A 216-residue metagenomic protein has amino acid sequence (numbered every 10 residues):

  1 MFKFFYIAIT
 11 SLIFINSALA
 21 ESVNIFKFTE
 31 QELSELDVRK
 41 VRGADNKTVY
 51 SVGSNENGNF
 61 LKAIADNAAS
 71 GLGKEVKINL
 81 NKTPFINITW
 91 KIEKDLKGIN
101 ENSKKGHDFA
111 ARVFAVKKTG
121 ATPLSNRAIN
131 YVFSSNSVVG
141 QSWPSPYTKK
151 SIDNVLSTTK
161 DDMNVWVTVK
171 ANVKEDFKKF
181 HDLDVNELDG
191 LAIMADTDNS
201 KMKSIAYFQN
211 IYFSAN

Functional and structural regions predicted by a protein language model:
F4-F14: Sec-dependent N-terminal signal peptides
A20-G43: Extracellular carbohydrate-recognition regions
Y50-G71: Short carbohydrate-recognition loop motifs
E75-I86, K160-M163, D184: Extracellular/lumenal carbohydrate-interaction signature centered on repeated Trp-anchored short motifs
N79-K97, A171, I211: Extra-cytoplasmic beta-strand recognition segments
E93-D162, M202-Y207: Extracellular ligand-binding interfaces
D108-V113, K149-K150, V155-T159, M163-K203: Extracellular beta-strand ligand-recognition surfaces/modules
L191, Q209-F213: Extracellular beta-strand elements of beta-rich domains used for carbohydrate recognition/degradation or cell-matrix
